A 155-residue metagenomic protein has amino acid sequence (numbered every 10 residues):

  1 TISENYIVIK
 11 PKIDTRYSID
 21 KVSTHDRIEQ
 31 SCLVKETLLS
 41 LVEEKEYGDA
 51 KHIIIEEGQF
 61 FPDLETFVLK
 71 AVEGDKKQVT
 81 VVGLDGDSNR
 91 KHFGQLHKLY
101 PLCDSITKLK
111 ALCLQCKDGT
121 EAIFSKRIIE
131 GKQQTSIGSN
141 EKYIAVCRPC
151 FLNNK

Functional and structural regions predicted by a protein language model:
T1-E44, D87-K98, K108-A111, E121-F124 (+2 more regions): Conserved P-loop
S3-E4, A50, K76: Short, high-confidence coil segments that cap the C-terminus of an alpha-helix and link into the following beta-strand
Y47-F61: Conserved P-loop NTPase "ATPase switch" module shared by AAA+ and STAND
I54, K76-D85: Structural recognition of the conserved hydrophobic beta-strand(s) that form the central parallel beta-sheet of P-loop
E57-V68, G86-F93: Conserved ATPase-coupling elements of RecA-like P-loop NTPase cores
L69-K76: Conserved catalytic/switch belt of AAA+ P-loop NTPases
C103: Short basic (Lys/Arg) and small-residue
L114-D118: Proline-centered turn/helix-capping motifs that create local helix->coil transitions or kinks
